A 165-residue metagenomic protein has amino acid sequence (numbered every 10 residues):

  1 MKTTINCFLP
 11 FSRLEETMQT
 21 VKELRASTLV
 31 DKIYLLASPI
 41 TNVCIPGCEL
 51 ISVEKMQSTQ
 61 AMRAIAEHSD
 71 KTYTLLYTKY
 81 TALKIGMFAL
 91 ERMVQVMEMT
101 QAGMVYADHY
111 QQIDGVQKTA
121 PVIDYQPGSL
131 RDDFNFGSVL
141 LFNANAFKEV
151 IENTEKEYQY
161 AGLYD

Functional and structural regions predicted by a protein language model:
M1-E23: N-proximal low-complexity "stem/linker" segments adjacent to membrane-targeting elements
F8-L14, L36-I40, V53-M56, T78-T81 (+1 more regions): Structural motif
K22-M56: Acidic donor-binding segment of Leloir-type glycosyltransferases
T59-T74: Active-site nucleotide-sugar/metal-binding loop of Leloir-type enzymes
K71-K84: Short beta-strand-to-loop acidic/aromatic patch adjacent to the donor-nucleotide binding site
A82, M87-T119: Conserved donor NDP-sugar-binding/catalytic core segment of glycosyltransferases
V116-A146: A recurrent flexible, glycine/aromatic-enriched loop bordering the glycosyltransferase active site that acts as
A146, K156-D165: A short, conserved alpha-helix in the catalytic core of glycosyltransferases
